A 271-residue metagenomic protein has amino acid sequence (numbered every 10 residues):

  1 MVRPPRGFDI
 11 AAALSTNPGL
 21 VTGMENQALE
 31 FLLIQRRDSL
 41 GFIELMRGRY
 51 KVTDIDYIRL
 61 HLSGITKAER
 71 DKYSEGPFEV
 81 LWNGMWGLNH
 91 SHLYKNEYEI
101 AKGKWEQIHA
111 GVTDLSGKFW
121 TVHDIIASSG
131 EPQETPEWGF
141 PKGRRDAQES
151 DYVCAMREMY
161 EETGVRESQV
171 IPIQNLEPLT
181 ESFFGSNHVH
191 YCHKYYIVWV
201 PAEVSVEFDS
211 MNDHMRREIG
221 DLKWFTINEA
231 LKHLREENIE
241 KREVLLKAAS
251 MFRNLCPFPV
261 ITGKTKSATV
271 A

Functional and structural regions predicted by a protein language model:
M1-R3, A12, T16-T22: Short beta-strand scaffold segments in enzyme catalytic cores
V2-R6, S250: Short beta-strand-to-coil "C-cap" segments at the C-terminal boundary of structured domains/repeats, marking
R6-G7, D38-G41, P201-S205: Short, charged/polar surface micro-motifs in flexible loops or helix N-caps
G7-A12, G23-L29, E131-T135, S186-H188: Short, solvent-exposed loop/turn segments that connect beta-strands within catalytic domains and beta-strand-rich
A28-E161, V165-S168: Conserved Nudix-box catalytic region and its N-terminal flanking loop in Nudix hydrolases and closely related
E44-G48, F184, E237: Short aromatic-enriched loop/helix-cap "lid" or pocket-rim segments at secondary-structure transitions that line
R59-H61, Y73, E79-G87, S91-L93 (+6 more regions): Nudix hydrolase/Nudix homology domain
R166-E177: A short coil-to-beta-strand element that immediately follows conserved catalytic motifs
